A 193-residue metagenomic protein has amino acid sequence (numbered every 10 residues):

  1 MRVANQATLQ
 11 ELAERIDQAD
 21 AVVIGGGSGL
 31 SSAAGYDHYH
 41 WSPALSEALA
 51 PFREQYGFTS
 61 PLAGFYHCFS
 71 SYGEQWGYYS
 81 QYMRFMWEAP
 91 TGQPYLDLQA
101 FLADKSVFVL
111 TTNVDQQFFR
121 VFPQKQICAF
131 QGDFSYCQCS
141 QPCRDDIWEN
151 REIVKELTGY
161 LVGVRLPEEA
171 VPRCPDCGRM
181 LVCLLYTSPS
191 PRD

Functional and structural regions predicted by a protein language model:
M1-D193: Conserved catalytic core of sirtuin-type NAD+-dependent deacylases
